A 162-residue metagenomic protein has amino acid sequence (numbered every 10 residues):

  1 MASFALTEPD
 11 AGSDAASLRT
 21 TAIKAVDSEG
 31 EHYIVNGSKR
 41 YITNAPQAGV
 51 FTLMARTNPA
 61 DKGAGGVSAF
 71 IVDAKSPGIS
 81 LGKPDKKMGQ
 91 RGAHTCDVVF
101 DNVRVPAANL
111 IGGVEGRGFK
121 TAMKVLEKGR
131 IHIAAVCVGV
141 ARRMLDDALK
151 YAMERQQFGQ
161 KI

Functional and structural regions predicted by a protein language model:
M1-T7, M54: A short, Trp-centered hydrophobic/proline-enriched beta-strand micro-motif
E8, V26, T57-P59, D73-S76 (+1 more regions): Non-catalytic surface loops within mature trypsin-like serine protease
A11-S13, R40-P46, G89-Q90, K128-I133: Glycine-rich phosphate/pyrophosphate-binding beta-alpha loops
D14-L18, E29, Q47-G49, G66 (+4 more regions): A generic structural signal for well-ordered coil/turn residues at beta-strand boundaries that shape enzyme active-site
T20-K24: A structural signal for short hydrophobic beta-strand segments in well-ordered beta-sheet cores
A25-H32, G112-R117: Intrinsically disordered, low-complexity coil segments
E31-H32, N36-L81: A short core secondary-structure module
A69, S80-I162: Glycine-rich beta->alpha junctions and the first turn(s) of the following alpha-helix
